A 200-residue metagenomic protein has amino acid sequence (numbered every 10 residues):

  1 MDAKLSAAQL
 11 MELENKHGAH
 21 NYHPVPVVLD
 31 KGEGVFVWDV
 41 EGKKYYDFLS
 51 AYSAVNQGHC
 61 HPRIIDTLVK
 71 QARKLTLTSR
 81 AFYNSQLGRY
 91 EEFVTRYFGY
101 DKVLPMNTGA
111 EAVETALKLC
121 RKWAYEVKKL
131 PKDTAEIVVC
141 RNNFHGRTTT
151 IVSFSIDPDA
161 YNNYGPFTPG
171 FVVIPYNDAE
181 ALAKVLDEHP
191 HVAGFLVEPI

Functional and structural regions predicted by a protein language model:
M1-E33, A51, A81: Active-site-adjacent loop/helix segments that line or gate small-molecule/cofactor pockets in enzymes
K4, A8, K31, G58 (+8 more regions): Electropositive phosphate-/nucleotide-binding environments in soluble metabolic enzymes
K4, K44-L130, E136: Glycine-rich loop-to-alpha-helix module at the N-terminal edge of alpha/beta enzyme cores
H17, Y22-P24, S50-Y52, L77 (+4 more regions): Residue-level signal for pocket-adjacent positions within structured domains
D39-V40: Short, acidic, Ser/Thr-enriched surface-loop or helix-capping motifs
E91-V197: PLP-dependent aspartate aminotransferase-fold enzymes
